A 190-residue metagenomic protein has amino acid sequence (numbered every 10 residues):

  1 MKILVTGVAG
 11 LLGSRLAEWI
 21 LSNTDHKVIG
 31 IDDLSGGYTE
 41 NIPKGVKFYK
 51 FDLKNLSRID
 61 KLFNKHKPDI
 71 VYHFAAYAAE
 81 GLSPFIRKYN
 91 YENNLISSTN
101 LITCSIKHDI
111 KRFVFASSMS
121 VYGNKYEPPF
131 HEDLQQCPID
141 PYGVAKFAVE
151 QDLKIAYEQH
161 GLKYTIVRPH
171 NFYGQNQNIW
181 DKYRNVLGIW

Functional and structural regions predicted by a protein language model:
M1-F172: N-terminal Rossmann-like NAD(P)+-binding domain of SDR-like oxidoreductases, especially those catalyzing
N93-I96, N185, I189: A general alpha-helical scaffold signature found inside nucleotide-binding enzyme cores
F147, H160, F172-G188: Glycine/proline-rich active-site loop of Rossmann-fold NAD(P)-dependent oxidoreductases
